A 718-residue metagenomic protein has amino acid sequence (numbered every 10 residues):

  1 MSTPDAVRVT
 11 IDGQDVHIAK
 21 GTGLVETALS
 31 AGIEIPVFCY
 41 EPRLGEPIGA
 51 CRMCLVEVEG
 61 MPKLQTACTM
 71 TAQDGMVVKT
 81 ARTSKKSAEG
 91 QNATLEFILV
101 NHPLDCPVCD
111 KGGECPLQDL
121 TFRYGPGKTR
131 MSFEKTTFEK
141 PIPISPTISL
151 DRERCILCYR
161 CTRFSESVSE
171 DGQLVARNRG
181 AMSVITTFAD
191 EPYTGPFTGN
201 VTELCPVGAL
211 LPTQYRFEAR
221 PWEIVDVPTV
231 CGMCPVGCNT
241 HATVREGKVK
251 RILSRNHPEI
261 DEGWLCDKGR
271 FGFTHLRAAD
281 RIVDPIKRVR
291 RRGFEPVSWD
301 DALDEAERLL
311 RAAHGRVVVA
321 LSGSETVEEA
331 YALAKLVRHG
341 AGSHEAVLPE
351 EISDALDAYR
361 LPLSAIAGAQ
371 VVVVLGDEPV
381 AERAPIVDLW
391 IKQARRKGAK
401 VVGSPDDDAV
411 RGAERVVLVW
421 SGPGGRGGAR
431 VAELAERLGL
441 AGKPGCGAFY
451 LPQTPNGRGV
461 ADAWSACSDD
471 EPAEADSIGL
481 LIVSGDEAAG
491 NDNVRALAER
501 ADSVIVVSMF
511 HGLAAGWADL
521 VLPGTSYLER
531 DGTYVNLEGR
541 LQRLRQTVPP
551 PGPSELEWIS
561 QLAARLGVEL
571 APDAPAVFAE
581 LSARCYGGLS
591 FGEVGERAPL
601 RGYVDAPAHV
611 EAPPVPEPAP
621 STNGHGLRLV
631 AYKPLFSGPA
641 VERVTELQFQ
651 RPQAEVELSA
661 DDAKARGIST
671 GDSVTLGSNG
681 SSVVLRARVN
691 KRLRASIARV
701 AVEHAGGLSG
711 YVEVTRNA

Functional and structural regions predicted by a protein language model:
M1-G21, E26-L29, E41, E57-M61 (+5 more regions): N-terminal export/assembly segments and adjacent metallocofactor-ligating motifs of anaerobic energy-metabolism
I35-V37, L44, G49: Charged, low-complexity terminal tails
Y40-R43, A334, G368-V374, A381-R396 (+3 more regions): A cross-kingdom feature strongest in bacterial/archaeal respiratory oxidoreductases
E46-P47, G75-M76, M182-V184, P212 (+20 more regions): Flexible loop/turn segments at secondary-structure boundaries
C54: Acidic, glycine-enriched active-site microenvironments
M182, E218-V225, S322-S324, Y450-P455 (+1 more regions): A glycine-rich phosphate-binding loop feature that marks nucleotide/adenosyl-phosphate handling sites
G342-S353, G398-D406, L440-G457, S503-A514 (+1 more regions): A generic structural motif
R415-A475: A glycine-rich, hydrophobic/aromatic-adjacent loop/helix-cap motif
